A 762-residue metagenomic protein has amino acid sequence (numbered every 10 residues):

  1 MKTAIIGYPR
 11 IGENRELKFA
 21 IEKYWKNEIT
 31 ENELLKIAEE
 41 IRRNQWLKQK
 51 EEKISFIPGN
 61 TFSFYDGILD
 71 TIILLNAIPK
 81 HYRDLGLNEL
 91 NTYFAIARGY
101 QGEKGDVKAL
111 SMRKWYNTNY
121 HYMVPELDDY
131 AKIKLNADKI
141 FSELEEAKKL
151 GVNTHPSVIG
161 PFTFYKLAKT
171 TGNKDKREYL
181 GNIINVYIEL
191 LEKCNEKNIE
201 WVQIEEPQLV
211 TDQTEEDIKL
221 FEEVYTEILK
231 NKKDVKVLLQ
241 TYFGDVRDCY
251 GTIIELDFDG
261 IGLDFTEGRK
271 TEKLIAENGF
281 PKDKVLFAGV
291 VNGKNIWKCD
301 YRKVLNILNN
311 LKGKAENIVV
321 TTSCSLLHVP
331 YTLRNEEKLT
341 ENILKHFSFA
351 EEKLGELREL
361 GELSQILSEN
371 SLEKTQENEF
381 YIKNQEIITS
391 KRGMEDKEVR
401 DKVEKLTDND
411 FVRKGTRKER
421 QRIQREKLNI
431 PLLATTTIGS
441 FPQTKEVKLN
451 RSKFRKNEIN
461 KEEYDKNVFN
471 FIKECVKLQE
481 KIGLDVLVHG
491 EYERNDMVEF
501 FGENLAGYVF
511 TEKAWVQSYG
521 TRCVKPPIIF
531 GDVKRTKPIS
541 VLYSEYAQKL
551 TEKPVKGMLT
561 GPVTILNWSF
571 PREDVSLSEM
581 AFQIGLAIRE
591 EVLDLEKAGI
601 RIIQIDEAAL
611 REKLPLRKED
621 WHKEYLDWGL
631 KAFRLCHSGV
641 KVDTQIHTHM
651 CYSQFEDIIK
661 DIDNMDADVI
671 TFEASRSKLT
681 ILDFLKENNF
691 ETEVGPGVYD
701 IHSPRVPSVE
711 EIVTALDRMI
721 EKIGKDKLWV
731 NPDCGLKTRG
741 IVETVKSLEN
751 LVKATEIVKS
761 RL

Functional and structural regions predicted by a protein language model:
M1-L762: Domain-level signal for soluble alpha/beta catalytic cores
